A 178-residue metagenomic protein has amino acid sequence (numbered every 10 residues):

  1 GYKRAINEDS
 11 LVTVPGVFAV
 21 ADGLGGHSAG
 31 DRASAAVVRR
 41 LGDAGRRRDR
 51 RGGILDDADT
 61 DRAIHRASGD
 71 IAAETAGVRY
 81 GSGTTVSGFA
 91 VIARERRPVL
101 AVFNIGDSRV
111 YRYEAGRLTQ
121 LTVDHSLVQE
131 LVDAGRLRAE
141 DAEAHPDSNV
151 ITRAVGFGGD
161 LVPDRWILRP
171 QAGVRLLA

Functional and structural regions predicted by a protein language model:
G1-A178: PP2C/PPM-type serine/threonine phosphatase catalytic domain
